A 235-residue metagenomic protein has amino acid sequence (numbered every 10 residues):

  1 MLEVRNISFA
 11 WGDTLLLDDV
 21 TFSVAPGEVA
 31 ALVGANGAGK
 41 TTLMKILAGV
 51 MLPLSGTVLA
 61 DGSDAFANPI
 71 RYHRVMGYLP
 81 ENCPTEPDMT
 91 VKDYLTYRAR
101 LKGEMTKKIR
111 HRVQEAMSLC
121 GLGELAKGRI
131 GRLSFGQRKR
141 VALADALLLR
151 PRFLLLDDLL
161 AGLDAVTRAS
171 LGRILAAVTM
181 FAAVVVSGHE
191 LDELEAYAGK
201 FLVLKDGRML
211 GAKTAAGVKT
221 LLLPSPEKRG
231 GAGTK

Functional and structural regions predicted by a protein language model:
V33-A35: The feature captures the beta-strand-to-loop junction immediately N-terminal to the Walker
A48: Helix-to-loop junction immediately C-terminal to a conserved catalytic motif
G56-D64, Y72: Conserved ABC transporter NBD signature motif
T96, R100, K107-L125: Conserved ABC ATPase "signature" region
R129-L133: Conserved ABC ATPase signature
L154-D157: Catalytic Walker B motif of ABC-type/P-loop ATPase nucleotide-binding domains
I174-V186: Conserved catalytic loops of ABC-family nucleotide-binding domains
